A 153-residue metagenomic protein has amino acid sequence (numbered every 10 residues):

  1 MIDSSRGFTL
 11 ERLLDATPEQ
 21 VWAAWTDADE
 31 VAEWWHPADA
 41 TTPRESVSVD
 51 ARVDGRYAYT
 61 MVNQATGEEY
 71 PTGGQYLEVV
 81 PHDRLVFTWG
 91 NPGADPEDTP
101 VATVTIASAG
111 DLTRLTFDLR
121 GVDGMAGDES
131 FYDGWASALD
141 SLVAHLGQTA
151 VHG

Functional and structural regions predicted by a protein language model:
M1-T42: Hydrophobic ligand-binding cavity/cleft-lining segments
T9, R44, E69-G73, E97-A102: Short, surface-exposed coil-to-beta transition loops
P18, A51-R52, L77-D83, T105-R114: A short, structured loop/turn motif at beta-sheet edges
V21, V31, Y57, Y76 (+4 more regions): Hydrophobic pocket/interface hotspot
P43-T88: Glycine-rich portal/gate segments that line the openings of hydrophobic small-molecule binding cavities
V86-A136, G153: Beta-strand/loop substructures that line and gate deep hydrophobic ligand-binding cavities in soluble
A144-G153: Short, highly charged C-terminal tails/helix-capping segments
